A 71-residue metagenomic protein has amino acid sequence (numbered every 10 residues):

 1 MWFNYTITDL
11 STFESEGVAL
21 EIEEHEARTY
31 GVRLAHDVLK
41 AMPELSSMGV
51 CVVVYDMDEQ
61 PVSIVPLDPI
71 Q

Functional and structural regions predicted by a protein language model:
M1, I22-E26, M57-E59: A short, structured loop/turn motif at beta-sheet edges
M1-S15: Short aromatic-glycine-(Arg/Gly/Cys) micro-motifs in beta-strand/loop hairpins
Y5, A27, V52-V54: Generic recognition of well-ordered secondary-structure surfaces with a strong bias for beta-strand segments
F13-E24: A short, exposed loop/beta-hairpin motif centered on an aromatic-Gly-Thr core
E24-P43: A short, charged, amphipathic alpha-helix used as a generic interaction element across diverse proteins
K40-Q71: Short, mixed-charge low-complexity intrinsically disordered segments
